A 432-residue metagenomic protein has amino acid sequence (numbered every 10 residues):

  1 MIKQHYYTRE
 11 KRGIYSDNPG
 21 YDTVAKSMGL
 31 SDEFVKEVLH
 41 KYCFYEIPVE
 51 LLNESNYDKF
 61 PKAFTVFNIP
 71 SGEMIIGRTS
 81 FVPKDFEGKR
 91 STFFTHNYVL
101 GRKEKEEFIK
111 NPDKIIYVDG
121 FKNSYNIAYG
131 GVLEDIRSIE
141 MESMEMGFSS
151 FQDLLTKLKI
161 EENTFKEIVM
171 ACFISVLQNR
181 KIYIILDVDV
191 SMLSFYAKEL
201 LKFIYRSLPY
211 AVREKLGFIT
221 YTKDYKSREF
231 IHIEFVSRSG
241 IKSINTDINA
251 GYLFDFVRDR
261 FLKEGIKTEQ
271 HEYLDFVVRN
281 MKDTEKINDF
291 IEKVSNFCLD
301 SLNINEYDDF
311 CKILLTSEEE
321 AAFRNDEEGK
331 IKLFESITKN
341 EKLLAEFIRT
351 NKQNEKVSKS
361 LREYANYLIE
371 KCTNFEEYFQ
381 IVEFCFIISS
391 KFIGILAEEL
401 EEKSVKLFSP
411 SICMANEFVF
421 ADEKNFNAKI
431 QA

Functional and structural regions predicted by a protein language model:
M1, Y273-A432: Alpha-helical structural signal with a strong bias for long, charge-/Ser/Thr/Gly-rich, low-complexity C-terminal tracts
M1-S150, V212-F218, E292, N305-L333 (+3 more regions): Extended, helix-rich scaffolding/adaptor regions
Y6-Y7, Y21, F34, Y42-F44 (+33 more regions): Phenylalanine-focused residue identity feature
K11, P19-M28, L100-K105, V236-G240 (+4 more regions): Secondary-structure transition/turn motif
G77, Y98, F108-F121, I127-A128 (+8 more regions): Generic hydrophobic, helix-prone segments enriched in Leu/Val/Ile
N111-D113, I231-E234, T246-N249: Surface-exposed beta-strand edges and their flanking turn/coil or helix-capping segments
A128, I136-V236, G240, G265 (+3 more regions): Extended amphipathic alpha-helical scaffold segments
V236-I291: A recognition module on extended beta-rich or small alphabeta surfaces enriched in W/G with H and D/E
